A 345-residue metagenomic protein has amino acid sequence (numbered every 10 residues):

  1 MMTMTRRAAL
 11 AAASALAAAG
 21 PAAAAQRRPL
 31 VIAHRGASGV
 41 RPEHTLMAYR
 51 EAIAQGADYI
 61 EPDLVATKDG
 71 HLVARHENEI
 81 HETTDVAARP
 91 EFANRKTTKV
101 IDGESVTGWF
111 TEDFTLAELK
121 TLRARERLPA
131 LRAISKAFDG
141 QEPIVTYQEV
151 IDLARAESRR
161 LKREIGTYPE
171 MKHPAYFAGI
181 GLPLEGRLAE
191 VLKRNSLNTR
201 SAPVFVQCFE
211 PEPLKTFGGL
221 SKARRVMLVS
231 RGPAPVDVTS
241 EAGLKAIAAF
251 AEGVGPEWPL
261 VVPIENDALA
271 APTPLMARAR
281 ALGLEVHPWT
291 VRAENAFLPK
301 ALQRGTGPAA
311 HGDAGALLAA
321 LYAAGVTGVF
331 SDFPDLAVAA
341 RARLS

Functional and structural regions predicted by a protein language model:
M4-L10: N-terminal export leaders
L10-S345: Phosphate-group recognition and catalysis centered on beta-loop-alpha active-site segments
